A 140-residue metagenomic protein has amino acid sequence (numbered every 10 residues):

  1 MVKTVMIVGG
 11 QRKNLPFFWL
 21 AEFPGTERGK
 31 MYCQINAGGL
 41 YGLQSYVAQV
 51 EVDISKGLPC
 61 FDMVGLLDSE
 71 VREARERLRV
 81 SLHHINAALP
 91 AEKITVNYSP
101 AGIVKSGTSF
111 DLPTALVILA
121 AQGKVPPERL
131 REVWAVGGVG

Functional and structural regions predicted by a protein language model:
K3-G140: Peripheral, non-AAA+ core regions of ATP-driven protein-machinery
